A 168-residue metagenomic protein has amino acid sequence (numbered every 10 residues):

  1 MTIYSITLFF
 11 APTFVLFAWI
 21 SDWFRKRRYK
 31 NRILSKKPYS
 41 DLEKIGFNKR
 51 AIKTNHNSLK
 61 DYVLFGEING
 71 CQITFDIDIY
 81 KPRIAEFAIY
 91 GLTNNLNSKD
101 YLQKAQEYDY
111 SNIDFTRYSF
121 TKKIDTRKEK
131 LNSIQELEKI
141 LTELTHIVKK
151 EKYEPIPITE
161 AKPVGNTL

Functional and structural regions predicted by a protein language model:
M1-F10: Feature marks short, highly hydrophobic, charge-poor N-terminal signal-anchor/signal peptide-like helices that anchor
V15-L42: Transmembrane-cytosolic junction motif
E43-N57: Short secondary-structure junctions
N48, E143, I147-E154: Surface-exposed polar/charged interaction patches
T54-V148: Structured extramembrane domains adjacent to transmembrane segments
S98-Y101, Y153, P157: Short, solvent-exposed secondary-structure capping/transition elements
E154-L168: Short, highly charged C-terminal tails/helix-capping segments
